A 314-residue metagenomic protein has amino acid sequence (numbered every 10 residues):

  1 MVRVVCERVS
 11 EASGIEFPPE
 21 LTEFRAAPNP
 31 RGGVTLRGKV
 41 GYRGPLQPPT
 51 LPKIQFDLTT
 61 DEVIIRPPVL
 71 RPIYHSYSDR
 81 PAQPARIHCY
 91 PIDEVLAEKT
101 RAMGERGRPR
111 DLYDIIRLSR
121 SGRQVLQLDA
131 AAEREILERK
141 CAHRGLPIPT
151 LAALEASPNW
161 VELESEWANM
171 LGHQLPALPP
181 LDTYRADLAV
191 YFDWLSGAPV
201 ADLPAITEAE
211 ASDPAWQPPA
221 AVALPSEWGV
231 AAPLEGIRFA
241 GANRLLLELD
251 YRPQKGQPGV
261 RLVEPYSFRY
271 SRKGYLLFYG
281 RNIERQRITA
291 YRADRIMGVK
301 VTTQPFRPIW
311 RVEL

Functional and structural regions predicted by a protein language model:
M1-S226, V312: Structured mid-to-C-terminal alpha-helical surface segments
P49-Q83, A215-L314: Core beta-strand-centered patch of the WYL/Sm-like small regulatory domain
